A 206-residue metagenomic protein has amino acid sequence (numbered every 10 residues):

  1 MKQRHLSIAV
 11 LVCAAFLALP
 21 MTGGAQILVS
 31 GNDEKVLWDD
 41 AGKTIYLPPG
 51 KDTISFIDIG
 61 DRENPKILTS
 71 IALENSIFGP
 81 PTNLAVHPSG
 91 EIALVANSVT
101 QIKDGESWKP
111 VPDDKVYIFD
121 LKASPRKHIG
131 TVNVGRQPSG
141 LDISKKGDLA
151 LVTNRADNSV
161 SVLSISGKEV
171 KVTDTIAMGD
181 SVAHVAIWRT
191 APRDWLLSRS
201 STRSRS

Functional and structural regions predicted by a protein language model:
M1-L11: Bacterial N-terminal signal peptides that target proteins for export
A9-P20: Bacterial N-terminal signal peptides
P20-S206: Predominantly soluble domains enriched in secretory-pathway, periplasmic, or organellar proteins
